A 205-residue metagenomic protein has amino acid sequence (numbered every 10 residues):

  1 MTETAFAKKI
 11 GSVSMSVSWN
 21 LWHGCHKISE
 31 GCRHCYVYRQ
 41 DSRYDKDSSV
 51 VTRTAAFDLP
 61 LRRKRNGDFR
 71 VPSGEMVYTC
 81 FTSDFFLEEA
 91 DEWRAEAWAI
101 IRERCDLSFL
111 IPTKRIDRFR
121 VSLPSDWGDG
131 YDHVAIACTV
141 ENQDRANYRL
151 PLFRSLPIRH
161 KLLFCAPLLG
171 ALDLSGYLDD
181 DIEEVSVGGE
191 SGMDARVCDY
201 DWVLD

Functional and structural regions predicted by a protein language model:
M1-M76: N-terminal [4Fe-4S]-dependent radical SAM core
F57-D205: Conserved AdoMet/S-adenosylmethionine-binding subsite of the radical SAM
